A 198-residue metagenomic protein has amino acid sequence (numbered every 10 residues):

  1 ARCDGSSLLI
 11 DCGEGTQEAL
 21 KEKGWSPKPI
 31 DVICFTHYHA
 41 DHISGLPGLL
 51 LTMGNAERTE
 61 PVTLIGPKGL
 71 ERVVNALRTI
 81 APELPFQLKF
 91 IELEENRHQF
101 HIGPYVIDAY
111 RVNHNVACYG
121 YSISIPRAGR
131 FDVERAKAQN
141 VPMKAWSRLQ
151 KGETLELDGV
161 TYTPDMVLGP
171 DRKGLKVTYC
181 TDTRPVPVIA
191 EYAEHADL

Functional and structural regions predicted by a protein language model:
A1-W25, P61, Y121-I123, P170-C180 (+1 more regions): Conserved beta-strand hairpin/beta-sheet module of binuclear metal-dependent hydrolase folds, prominently
E14-I65, Q87-E94: Active-site metal-binding motif and surrounding structural segment of the metallo-beta-lactamase
E18, S44-P47, R72-N75, Y119 (+1 more regions): Alpha-helical elements of the RecA-like P-loop NTPase motor core of helicases
H39, G69, R184: Catalytic metal-binding/acid-base residues of hydrolase active sites
E60, E83-K89, I102-G103, G174-L175: A short helix-to-beta-strand connector/capping loop
I65-E71: Hydrophobic/aromatic-rich structural module bridging two neighboring secondary-structure elements via a short loop
R72-T79, F90-E95: A gly/proline- and charged-residue-enriched helix-loop-helix capping module
E94-L198: Metal-dependent phosphodiesterase/nuclease catalytic metal-binding core
